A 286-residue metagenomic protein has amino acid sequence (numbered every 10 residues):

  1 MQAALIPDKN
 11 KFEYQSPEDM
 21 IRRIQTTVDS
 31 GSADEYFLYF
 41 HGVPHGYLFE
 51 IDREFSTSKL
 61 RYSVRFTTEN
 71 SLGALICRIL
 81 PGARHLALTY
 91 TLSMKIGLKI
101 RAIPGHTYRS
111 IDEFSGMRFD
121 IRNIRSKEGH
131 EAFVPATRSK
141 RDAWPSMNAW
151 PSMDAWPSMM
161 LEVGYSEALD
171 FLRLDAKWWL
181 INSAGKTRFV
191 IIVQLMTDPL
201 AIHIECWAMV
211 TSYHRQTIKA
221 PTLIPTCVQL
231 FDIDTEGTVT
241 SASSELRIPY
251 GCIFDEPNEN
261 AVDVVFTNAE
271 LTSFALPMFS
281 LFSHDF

Functional and structural regions predicted by a protein language model:
M1-F286: Gly/Pro/Ser/Thr-rich low-complexity, intrinsically disordered segments predominantly at protein N-termini
